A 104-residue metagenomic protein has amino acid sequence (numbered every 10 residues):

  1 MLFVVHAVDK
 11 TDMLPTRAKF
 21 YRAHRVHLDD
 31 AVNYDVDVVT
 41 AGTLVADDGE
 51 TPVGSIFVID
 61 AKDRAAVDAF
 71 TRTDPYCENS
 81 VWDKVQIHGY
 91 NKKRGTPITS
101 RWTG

Functional and structural regions predicted by a protein language model:
M1-G104: Conserved, structured core segments of small domains
